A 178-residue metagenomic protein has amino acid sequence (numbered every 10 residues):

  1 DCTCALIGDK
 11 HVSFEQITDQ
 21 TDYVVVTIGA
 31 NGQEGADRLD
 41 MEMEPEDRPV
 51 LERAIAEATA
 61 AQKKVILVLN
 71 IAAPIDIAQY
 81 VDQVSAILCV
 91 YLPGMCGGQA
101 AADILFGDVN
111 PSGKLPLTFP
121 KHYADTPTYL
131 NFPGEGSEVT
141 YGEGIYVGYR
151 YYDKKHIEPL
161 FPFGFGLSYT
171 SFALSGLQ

Functional and structural regions predicted by a protein language model:
D1-Q178: C-terminal non-catalytic regions of proteins with extracellular/luminal or membrane-system context
